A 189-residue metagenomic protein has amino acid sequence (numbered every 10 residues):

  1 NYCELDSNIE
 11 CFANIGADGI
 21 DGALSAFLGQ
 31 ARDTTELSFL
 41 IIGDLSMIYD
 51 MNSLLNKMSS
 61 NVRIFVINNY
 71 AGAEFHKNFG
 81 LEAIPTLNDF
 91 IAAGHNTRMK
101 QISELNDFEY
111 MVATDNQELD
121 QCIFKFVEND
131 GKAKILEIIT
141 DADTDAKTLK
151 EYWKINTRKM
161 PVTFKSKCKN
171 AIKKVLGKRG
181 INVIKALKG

Functional and structural regions predicted by a protein language model:
Y2-G189: Thiamine diphosphate
